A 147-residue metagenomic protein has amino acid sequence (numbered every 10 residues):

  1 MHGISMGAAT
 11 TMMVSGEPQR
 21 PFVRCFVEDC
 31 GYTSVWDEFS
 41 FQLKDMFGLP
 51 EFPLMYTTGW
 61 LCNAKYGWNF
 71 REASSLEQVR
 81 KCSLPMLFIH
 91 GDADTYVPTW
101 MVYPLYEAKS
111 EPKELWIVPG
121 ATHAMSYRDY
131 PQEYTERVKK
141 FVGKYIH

Functional and structural regions predicted by a protein language model:
M1-G3, D29, I89: Short beta-strand immediately N-terminal to the catalytic nucleophile in serine-hydrolase-like folds
G3-G7, T11: Gly/Ala-rich beta-loop-alpha elbow adjacent to hydrolase catalytic centers
M13-W68, E77: Hydrolase active-site cap/lid region
S75, L84, P98-E107: Short alpha-helix in the alpha/beta-hydrolase fold that links the catalytic acid
K81-S83, F88-H90, D94: Short beta-strand/loop motif that positions the catalytic acidic residue of the alpha/beta-hydrolase fold
D92-V97, A124-M125: Acidic catalytic loop of the alpha/beta-hydrolase fold
Y106-A124: Catalytic histidine neighborhood in serine/cysteine hydrolases with alpha/beta-hydrolase-type architecture
D129-H147: Catalytic active-site module of serine/aspartate enzymes centered on a nucleophile-bearing elbow/loop
